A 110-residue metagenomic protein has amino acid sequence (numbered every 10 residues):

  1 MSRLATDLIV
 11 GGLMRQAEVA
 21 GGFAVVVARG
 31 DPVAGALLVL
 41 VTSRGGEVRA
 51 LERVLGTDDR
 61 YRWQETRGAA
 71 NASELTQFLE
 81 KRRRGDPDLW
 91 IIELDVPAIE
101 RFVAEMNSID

Functional and structural regions predicted by a protein language model:
M1-D110: Polybasic/polar functional segments that serve as interface/processing modules
